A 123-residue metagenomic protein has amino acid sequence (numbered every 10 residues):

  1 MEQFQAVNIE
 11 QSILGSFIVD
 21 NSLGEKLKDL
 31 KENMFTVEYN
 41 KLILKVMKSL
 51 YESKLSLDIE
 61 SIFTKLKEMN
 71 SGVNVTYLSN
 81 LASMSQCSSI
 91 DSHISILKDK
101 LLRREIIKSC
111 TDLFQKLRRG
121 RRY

Functional and structural regions predicted by a protein language model:
M1-L102: Noncatalytic partner-interaction/assembly domains of nucleic-acid and motor enzyme complexes, especially the accessory
K108-T111, Q115-Y123: Non-catalytic interaction/clamp surfaces of large macromolecular machines
